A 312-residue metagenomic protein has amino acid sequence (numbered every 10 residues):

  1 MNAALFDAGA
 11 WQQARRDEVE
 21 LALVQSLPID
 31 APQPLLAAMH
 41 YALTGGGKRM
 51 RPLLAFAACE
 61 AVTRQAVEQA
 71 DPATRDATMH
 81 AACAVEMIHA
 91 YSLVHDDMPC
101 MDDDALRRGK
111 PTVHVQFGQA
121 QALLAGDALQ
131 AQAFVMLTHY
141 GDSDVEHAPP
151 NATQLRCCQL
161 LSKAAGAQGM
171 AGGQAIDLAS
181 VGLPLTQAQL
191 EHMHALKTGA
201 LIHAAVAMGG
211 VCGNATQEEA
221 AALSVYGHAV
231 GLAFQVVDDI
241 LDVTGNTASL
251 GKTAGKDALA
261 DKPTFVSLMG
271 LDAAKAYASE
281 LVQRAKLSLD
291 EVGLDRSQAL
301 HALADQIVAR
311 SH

Functional and structural regions predicted by a protein language model:
M1-V85, V94, C100-D103, R107-V115 (+5 more regions): Conserved N-terminal diphosphate/IPP-binding helix and adjacent helical/loop segment of trans-prenyltransferase domains
A8, Q12, R16, T78-A81 (+5 more regions): Hydrophobic packing residues in well-ordered alpha-helices of helical domains and bundles
A42-K48, Q121-A122, H194, A274: Solvent-exposed loop and edge beta-strand segments that line ligand/cofactor-binding and catalytic clefts
A61-T74, M136-C158, V181-A188, M208-A221 (+1 more regions): Inter-helical turn/loop segments and adjacent helix faces that build the functional surface of alpha-helical bundle
R75-Y91, A222-A233: Membrane-embedded alpha-helical segments that form the functional core of polytopic membrane enzymes, especially those
V94-Q116, A125, L129-G141, A165-T186 (+2 more regions): Acidic, Mg2+-coordinating active-site segments of isoprenoid diphosphate-utilizing enzymes
Q119, A188-E191: Short alpha-helical transmembrane interface motifs in multi-pass membrane proteins
